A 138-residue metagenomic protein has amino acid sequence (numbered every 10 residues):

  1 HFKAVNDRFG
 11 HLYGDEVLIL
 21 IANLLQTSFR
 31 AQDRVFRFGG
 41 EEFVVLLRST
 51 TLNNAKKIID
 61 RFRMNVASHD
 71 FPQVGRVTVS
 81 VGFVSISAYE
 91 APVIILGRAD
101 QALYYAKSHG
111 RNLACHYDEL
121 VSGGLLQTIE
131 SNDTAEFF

Functional and structural regions predicted by a protein language model:
K3-T27, F36-G40, V44-V45, L52-D60 (+2 more regions): Conserved long alpha-helical elements within nucleotide-processing catalytic cores of c-di-GMP signaling and class III
D7, L46-T50, I86-S87, E119: Residue-level recognition of strand-loop junctions within catalytic nucleotide-signaling folds
H11, K56-I59, S85-F138: Catalytic-core segments of nucleotide cyclases and related cyclic-nucleotide turnover enzymes
R30: Short conserved AdoMet
R34-R37, G75: A short pre-motif secondary-structure segment
F43, V79-F83: A structural signal for short, well-ordered beta-strand segments
